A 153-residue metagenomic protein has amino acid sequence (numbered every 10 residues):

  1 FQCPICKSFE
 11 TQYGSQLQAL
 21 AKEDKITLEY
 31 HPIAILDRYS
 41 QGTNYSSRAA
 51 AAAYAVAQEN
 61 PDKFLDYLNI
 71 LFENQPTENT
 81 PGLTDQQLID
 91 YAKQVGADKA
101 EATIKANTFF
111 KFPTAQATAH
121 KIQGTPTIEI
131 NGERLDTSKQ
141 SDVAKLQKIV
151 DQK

Functional and structural regions predicted by a protein language model:
F1-Q2: Short pre-active-site segment immediately N-terminal to redox-active cysteine/selenocysteine motifs in thiol-based
I5-F9, A106-T108: A short linear-motif detector with a strong N-terminal bias
K7-P81: Structural alpha/beta surface segment adjacent to cysteine/selenocysteine redox centers across thiol/disulfide enzymes
A55, D90-Y91: Generic structural signal for isolated residues within well-ordered alpha-helices
Y91-K153: C-terminal cap of thioredoxin/glutaredoxin-like
